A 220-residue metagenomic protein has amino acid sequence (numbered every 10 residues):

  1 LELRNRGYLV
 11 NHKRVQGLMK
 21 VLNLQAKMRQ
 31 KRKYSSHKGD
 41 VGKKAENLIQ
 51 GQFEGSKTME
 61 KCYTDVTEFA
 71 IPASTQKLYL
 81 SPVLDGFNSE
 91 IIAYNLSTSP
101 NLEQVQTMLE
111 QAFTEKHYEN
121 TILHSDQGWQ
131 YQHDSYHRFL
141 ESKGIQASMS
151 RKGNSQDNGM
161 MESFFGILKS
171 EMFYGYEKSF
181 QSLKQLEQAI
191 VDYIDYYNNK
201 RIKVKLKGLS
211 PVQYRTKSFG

Functional and structural regions predicted by a protein language model:
L1-K57, N154, S210-S218: Basic, flexible linker segments flanking DNA-binding modules in nucleic acid-interacting mobile-element proteins
G7-Y8, F53-E54, I71-A73, Q127 (+2 more regions): Conserved, non-catalytic sequence blocks in retroelement Pol enzymes and Pol-derived host proteins
V15, M19, I49, D65 (+11 more regions): Mobile genetic element proteins and their domesticated derivatives, centered on retroelements and DNA transposons
S35-G39, S125-Q127, H133-D134, A147-K169 (+2 more regions): RNase H-like two-metal-ion nuclease catalytic core shared by retroviral integrases and related mobile-element nucleases
G51-I92, T98-P100: An active-site-proximal beta-strand-loop segment
Q76, Y94-H117: Active-site beta-loop-alpha junctions of metal-dependent nucleic acid enzymes, especially the RNase H-like/DDE
N88-Y94, S148-S150, Y174-Y176: Short small-residue beta-strand/loop micro-motif enriched in glycine and branched aliphatics
E141-I145, K169-G220: C-terminal domain-tail junction helix/linker
